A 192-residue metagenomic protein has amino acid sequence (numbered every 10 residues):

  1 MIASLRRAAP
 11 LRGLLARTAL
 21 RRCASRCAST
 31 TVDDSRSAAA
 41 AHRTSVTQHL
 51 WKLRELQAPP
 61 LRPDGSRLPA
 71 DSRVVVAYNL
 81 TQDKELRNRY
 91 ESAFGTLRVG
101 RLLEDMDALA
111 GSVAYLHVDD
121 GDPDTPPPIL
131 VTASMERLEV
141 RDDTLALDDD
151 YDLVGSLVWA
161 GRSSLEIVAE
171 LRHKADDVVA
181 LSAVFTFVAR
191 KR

Functional and structural regions predicted by a protein language model:
M1-A19: N-terminal chloroplast transit peptides
C23-T96, R192: Non-catalytic linker/capping segments at the edges of enzyme domains
S29-Q57, T144-D152, V158-R192: HotDog/MaoC-like acyl-thioester-processing domains
V75, L130-M135, E166, S182: Hydrophobic residues on conserved beta-strands that form the core of alpha/beta folds
A77-N79, E139, T186-V188: Generic structural detector for well-ordered beta-strands
L97-P126: Active-site helix/loop of acyl-thioester processing domains in fatty-acid/polyketide metabolism, spanning hotdog-fold
P123-D152: A cross-kingdom feature marking solvent-exposed beta-strand/loop segments within repeated, beta-rich binding/scaffold
